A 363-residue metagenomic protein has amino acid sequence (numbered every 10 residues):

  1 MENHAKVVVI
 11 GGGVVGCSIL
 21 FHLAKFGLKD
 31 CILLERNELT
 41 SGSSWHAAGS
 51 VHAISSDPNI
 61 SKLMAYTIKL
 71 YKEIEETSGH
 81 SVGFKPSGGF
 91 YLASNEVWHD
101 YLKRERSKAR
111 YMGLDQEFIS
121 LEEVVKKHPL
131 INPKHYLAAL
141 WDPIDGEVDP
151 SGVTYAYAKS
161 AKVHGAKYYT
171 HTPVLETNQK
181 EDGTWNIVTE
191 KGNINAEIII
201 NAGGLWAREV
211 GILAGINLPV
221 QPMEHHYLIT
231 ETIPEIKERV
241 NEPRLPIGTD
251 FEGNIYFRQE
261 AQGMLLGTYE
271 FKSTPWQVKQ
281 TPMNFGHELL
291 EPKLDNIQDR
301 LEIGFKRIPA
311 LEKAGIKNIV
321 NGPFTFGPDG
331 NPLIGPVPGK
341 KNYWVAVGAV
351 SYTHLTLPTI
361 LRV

Functional and structural regions predicted by a protein language model:
N3-A5, E190-I198: Core beta-strand elements of the Rossmann-like FAD/NAD(P) dinucleotide-binding domain in flavoenzyme oxidoreductases
K25-S43: Glycine-rich FAD pyrophosphate-binding loop
G49-K127, E252-F257, G263, E291: Dinucleotide-binding Rossmann-like beta1-alpha1 core, especially the glycine-rich loop that anchors the ADP
V82-Y91, E105, V125-H164, T281-E288 (+1 more regions): Helix-loop-beta segment of a Rossmann-like dinucleotide-binding subdomain
I144-E190: Helical element adjacent to the flavin cofactor pocket in flavoenzyme catalytic cores
A196-R239: Central helical "cap/lid" subdomain
I216-N217, I233-Y343: Active-site lid/adjacent beta-loop-alpha segment flanking the redox-cofactor pocket in flavoenzymes
T353-T359: Conserved small/polar residues in nucleotide/adenosyl-binding loops
